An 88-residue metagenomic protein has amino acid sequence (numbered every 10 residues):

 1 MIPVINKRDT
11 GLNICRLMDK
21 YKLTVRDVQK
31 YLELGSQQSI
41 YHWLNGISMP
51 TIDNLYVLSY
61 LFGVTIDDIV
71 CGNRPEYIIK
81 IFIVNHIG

Functional and structural regions predicted by a protein language model:
M1-L23, Y31: A short, Lys/Arg-rich alpha-helix, primarily the initiator
M1-V4, Y60, V70-G88: Short, charged recognition helix plus adjacent turn of helix-turn-helix-like nucleic-acid-binding domains
I14, V28-Q29, I40-W43, I69: Conserved hydrophobic/aromatic packing and binding residues within compact polymer-binding modules
V25, Q37, I52-L55: Helix-turn-helix DNA-binding elements, focusing on the entry/boundary residues of the two helices that contact DNA
D27-K30, L58: Short alpha-helical "recognition helix" segments of helix-turn-helix
L34-P50, C71-G72: Recognition helix of helix-turn-helix/homeodomain-like DNA-binding domains that insert into the DNA major groove
D53-D68: DNA major-groove recognition helix of helix-turn-helix/homeodomain DNA-binding modules
